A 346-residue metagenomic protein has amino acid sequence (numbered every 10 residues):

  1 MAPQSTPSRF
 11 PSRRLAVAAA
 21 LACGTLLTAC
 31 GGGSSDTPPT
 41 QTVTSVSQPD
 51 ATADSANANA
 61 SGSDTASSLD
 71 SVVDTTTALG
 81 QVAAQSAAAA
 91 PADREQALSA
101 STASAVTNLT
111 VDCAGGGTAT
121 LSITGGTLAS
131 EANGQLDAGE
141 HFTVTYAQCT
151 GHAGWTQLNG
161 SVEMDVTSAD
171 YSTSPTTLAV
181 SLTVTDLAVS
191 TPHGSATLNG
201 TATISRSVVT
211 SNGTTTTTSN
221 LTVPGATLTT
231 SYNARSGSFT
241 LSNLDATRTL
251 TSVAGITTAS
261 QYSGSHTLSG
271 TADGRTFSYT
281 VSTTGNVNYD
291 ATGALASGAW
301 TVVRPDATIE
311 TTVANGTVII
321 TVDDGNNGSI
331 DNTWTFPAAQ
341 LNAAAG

Functional and structural regions predicted by a protein language model:
P3-V17: Bacterial N-terminal signal peptides that target proteins for export
L26-A29: C-terminal motif of bacterial Sec signal peptides marking the signal peptidase cleavage site
G31-S35: Bacterial signal peptide processing site
D36-G346: Low-complexity, intrinsically disordered segments exposed to solvent
